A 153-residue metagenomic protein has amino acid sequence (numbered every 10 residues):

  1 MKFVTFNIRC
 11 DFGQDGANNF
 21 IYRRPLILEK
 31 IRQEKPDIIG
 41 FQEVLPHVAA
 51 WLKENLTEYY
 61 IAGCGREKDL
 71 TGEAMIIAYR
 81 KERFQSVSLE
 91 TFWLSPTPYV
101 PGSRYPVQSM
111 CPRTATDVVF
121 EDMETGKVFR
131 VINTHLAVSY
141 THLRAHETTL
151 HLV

Functional and structural regions predicted by a protein language model:
M1-G13, S88-T91, V128-V138: Active-site-proximal beta-strand elements of phosphoester/diester hydrolases
M1-N55, R66-E73: N-terminal, active-site-proximal structural segment of metallo-dependent hydrolase catalytic domains
T5-R23, T97-S109, A137-Y140: Acidic/histidine-rich helix-loop elements that form or flank divalent-metal/phosphate-binding sites at the catalytic
I8, V44, L94, L136 (+1 more regions): Hydrophobic pocket-lining residues within nucleotide cofactor-binding pockets
I38-V128: Structured beta-strand-rich core segments of catalytic domains in phosphoester-bond hydrolases
T141-L150: Conserved small/polar residues in nucleotide/adenosyl-binding loops
